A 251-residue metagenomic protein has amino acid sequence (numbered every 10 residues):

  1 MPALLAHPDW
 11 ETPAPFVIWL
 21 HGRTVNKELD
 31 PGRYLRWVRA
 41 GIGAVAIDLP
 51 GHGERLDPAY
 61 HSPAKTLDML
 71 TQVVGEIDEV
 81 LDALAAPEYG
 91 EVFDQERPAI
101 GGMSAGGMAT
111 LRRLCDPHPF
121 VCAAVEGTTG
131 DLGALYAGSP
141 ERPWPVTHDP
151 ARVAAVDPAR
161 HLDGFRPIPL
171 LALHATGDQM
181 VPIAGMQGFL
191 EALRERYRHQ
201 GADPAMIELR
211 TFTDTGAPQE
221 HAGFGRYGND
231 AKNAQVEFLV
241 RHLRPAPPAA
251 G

Functional and structural regions predicted by a protein language model:
P13-G22: Short beta-strand element of the alpha/beta-hydrolase
T24-R36, L49: The serine-hydrolase catalytic nucleophile loop
P50-T71, Y136: Cap/lid segment of the alpha/beta-hydrolase catalytic domain
A64-G90: Alpha/beta-hydrolase active-site loop
Y89-S104: Alpha/beta-hydrolase fold nucleophile elbow
A109-A151: Hydrolase active-site cap/lid region
G133-R198: The feature captures the conserved acid-bearing segment of alpha/beta-hydrolase catalytic domains
R198-G251: C-terminal catalytic histidine-bearing segment of alpha/beta-hydrolase fold enzymes
